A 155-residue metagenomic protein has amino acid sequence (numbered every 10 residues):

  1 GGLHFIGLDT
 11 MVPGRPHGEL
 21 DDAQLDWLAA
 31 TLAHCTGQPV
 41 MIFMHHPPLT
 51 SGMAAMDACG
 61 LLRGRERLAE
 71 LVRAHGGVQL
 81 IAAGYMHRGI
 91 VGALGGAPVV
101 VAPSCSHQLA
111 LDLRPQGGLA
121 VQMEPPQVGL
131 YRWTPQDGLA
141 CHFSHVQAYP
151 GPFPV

Functional and structural regions predicted by a protein language model:
G1-G2, E124: Short Pro/Gly-enriched coil loops immediately N-terminal to beta-strands
G2-V12, M41-F43, A97-P103, C141-S144: Active-site-proximal beta-strand elements of phosphoester/diester hydrolases
F5-D21, A69-G76, V146-P154: Charged, low-complexity, helix/coiled-coil-prone segments
T10-M11, G52-M56, L111-R114: Short acidic, glycine/proline-rich loop/turn micro-motifs
V12-G14, P48-T50, Q108: Feature marks short, surface-exposed loop/turn motifs that line or immediately flank catalytic pockets and channel
G14-D22, R114-V121: Acidic/histidine-rich helix-loop elements that form or flank divalent-metal/phosphate-binding sites at the catalytic
H17-P98, Q127-L130, L139: His/acidic metal-ligating clusters that form di-metal
L71, G92-V155: Binuclear metal-dependent phosphoesterase catalytic core
